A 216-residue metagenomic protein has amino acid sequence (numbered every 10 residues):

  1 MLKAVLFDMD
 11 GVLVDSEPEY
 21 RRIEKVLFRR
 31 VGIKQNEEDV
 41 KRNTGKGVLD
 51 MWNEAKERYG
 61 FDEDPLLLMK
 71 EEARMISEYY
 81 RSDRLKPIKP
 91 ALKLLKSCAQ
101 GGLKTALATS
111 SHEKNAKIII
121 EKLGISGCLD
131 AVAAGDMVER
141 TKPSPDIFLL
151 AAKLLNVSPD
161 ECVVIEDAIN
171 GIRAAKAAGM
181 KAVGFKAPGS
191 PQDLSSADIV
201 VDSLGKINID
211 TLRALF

Functional and structural regions predicted by a protein language model:
M1-K3, K96-A99, H112-F216: Asp-based, Mg2+/Mn2+-dependent phosphohydrolase catalytic module
M1-R42: Active-site neighborhood of HAD-like aspartate-dependent phosphohydrolases
L13, P87, T105-T109, R140 (+1 more regions): Conserved SAM-binding loop
V26-V31, K93-L103: A short, Lys/Arg-enriched amphipathic alpha-helix followed by its capping loop at the start of a domain
L27-Y59, K70: Alpha-helical substrate-recognition element adjacent to the catalytic core
K34, K104, K181: Residue-level detector of anion-binding/catalytic polar loops
K56-K93, G101: Metal-dependent phosphoesterase signature
